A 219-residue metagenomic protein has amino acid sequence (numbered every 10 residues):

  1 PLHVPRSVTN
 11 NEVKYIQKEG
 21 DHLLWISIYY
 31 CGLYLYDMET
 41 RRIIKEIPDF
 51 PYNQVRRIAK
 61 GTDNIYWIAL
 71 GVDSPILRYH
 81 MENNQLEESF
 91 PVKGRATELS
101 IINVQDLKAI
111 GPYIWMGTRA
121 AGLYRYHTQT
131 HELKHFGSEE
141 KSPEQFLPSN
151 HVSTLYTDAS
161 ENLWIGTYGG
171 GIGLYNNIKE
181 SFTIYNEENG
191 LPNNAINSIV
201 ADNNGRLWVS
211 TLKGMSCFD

Functional and structural regions predicted by a protein language model:
P1-D219: Carboxylate-rich, polar loop motifs that coordinate divalent cations or form catalytic acidic clusters
